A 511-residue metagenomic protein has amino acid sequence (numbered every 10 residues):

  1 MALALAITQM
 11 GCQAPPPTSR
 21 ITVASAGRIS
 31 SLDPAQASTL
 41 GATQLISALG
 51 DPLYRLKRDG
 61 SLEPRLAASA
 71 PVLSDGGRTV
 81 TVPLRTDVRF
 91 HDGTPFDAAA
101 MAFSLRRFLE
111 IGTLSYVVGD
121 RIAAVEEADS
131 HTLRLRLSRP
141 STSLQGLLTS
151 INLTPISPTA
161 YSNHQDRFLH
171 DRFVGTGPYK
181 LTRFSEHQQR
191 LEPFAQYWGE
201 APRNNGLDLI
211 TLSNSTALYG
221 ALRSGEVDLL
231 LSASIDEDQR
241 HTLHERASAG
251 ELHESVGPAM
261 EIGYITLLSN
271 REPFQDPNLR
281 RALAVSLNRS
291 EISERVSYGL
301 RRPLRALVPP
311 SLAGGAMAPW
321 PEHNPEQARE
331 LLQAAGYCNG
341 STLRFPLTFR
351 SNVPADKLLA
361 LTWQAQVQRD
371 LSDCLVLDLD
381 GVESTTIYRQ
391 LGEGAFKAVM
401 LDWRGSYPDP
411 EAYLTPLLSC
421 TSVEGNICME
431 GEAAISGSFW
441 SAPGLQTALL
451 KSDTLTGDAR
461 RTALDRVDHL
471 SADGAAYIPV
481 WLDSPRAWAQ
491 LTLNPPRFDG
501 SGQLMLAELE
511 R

Functional and structural regions predicted by a protein language model:
Q13-A14, D373-G392, T415-L491: Extracytoplasmic/peripheral linker and loop segments enriched in polar/acidic and small residues with frequent Thr/Pro
S25-D75, R106, V174-G175: N-terminal lobe/hinge region of extracytoplasmic solute-binding protein
P83, P95, V117-Y161: Surface-exposed binding/hinge segments that line and control ligand-binding clefts or catalytic entry sites
E126, T182-R190, D208-R271, E294: Extracellular/periplasmic solute-recognition and catalytic clefts
T149-P202, G206, T216, E326 (+1 more regions): Gly/Pro-rich hinge or "lid" segments in bacterial periplasmic/extracellular proteins
R302-A335, S351-L359: Structural transition elements
Q333-G405, P485: Ligand/substrate-recognition segments at binding pockets and active sites
N426, A487-R511: Long beta-strand-rich cores associated with HINT superfamily self-processing modules
